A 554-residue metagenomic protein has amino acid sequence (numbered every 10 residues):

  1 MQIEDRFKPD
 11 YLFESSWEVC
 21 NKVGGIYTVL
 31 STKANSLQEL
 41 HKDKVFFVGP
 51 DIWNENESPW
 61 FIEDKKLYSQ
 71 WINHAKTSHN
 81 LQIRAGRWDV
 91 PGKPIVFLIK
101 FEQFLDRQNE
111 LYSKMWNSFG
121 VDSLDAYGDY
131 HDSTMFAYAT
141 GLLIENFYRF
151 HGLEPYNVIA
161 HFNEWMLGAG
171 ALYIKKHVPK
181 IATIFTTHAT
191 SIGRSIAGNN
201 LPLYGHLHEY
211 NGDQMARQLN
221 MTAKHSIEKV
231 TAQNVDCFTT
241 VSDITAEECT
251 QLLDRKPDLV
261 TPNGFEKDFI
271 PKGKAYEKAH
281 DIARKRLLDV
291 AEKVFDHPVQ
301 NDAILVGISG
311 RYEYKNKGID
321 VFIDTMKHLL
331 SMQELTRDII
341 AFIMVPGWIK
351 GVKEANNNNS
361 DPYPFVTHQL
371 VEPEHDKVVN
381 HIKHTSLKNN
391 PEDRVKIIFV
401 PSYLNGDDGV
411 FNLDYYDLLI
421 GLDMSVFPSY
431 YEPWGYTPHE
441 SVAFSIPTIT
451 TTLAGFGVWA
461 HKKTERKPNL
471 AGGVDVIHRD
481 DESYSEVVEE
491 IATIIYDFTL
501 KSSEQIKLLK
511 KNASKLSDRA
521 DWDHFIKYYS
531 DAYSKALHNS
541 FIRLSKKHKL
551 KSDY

Functional and structural regions predicted by a protein language model:
M1-Y554: Catalytic cores of nucleotide-sugar-dependent glycosyltransferases that transfer UDP/GDP/TDP-activated
